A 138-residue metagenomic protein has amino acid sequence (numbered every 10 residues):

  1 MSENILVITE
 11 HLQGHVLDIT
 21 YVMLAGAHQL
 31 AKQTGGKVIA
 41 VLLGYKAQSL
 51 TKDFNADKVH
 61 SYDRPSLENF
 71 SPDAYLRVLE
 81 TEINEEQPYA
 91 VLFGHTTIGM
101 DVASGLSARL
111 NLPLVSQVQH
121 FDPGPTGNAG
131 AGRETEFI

Functional and structural regions predicted by a protein language model:
M1-I138: N-terminal glycine-rich FAD/FM-binding segment characteristic of electron-transfer flavoproteins
